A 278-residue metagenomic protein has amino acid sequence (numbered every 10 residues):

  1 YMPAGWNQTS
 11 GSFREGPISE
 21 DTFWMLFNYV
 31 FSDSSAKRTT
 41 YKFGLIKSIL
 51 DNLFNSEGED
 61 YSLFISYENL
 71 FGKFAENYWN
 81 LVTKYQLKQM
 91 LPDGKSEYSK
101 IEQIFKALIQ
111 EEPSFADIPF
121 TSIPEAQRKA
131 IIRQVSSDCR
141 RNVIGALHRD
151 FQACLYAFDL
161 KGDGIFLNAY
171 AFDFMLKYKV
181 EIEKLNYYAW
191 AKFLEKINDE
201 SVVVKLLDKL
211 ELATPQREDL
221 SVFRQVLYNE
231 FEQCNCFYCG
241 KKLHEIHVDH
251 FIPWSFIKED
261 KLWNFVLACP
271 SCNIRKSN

Functional and structural regions predicted by a protein language model:
Y1-A4, F237-L267, K276: Histidine-centered nuclease catalytic patch
M2-W6, I49, P270: Structured loops at beta-to-helix junctions and adjacent beta-edge loops in soluble globular domains
A4-Q8, K196-E245: Betabetaalpha-Me/HNH-type nuclease active-site subdomain
W6-S12, F265, C272-N278: Short metal-binding segments enriched for Cys and/or His
S12-D219: Mixed-charge, low-complexity interaction segments
F31-T39, V226-N229, S255-E259: Short, charged/polar micro-motifs that form catalytic or ligand-binding hotspots
K42, Y228-C234, K261-F265: Short metal-coordination and nucleic-acid-contact micro-motifs, chiefly zinc-binding Cys/His arrays
N52-S56, K242, S271: Active-site catalytic microenvironments for nucleophilic, acid-base chemistry
